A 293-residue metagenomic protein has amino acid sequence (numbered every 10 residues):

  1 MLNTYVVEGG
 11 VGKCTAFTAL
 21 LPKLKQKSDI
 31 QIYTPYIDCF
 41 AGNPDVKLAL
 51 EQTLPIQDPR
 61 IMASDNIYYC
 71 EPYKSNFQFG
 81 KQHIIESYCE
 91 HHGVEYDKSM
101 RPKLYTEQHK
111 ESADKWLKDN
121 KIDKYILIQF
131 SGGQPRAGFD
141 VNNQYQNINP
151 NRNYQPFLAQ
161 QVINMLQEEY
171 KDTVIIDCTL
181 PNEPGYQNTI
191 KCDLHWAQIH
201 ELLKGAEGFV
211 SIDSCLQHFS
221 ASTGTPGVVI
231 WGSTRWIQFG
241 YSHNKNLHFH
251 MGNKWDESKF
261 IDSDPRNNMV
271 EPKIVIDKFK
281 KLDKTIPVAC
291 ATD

Functional and structural regions predicted by a protein language model:
M1-D293: Catalytic machinery of carbohydrate-active enzymes, primarily nucleotide-sugar-dependent glycosyltransferases
